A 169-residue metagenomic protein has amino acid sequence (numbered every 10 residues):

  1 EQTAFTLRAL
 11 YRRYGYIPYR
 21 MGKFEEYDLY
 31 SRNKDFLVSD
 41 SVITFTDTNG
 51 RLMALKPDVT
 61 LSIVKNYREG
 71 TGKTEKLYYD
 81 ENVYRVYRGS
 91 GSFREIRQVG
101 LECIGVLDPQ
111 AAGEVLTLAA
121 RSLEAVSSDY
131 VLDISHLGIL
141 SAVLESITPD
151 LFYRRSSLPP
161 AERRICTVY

Functional and structural regions predicted by a protein language model:
Q2-Y169: Extended, charged alpha-beta segments that form solvent-exposed binding/catalytic grooves in nucleic-acid-handling
